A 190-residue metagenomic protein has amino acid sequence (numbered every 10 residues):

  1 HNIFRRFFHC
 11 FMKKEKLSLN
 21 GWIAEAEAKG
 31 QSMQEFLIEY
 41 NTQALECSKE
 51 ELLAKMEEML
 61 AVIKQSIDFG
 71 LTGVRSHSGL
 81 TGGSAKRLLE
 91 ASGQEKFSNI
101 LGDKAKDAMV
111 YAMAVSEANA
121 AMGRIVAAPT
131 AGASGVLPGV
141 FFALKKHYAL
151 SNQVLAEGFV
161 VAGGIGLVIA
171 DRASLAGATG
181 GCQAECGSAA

Functional and structural regions predicted by a protein language model:
H1-G123, K146: Generic N-terminal targeting/processing segments that precede catalytic cores or assembly contacts
V110-Y111, G132, G164: Hydrophobic, membrane-facing alpha-helical anchors
S116, A120, Y148, G166 (+1 more regions): Structural motif corresponding to the C-terminal cap of alpha-helices
M122-V140, C182-S188: Conserved phosphate/anionic-ligand binding catalytic regions in large, soluble enzymes, centered on
P138-L150: Alpha-helical support elements that line or immediately flank enzyme active sites and cofactor-binding pockets
A149-G158: Membrane-embedded helical hairpins/re-entrant loop segments and their flanking transmembrane helices within multi-pass
V160-A190: A structural-propensity feature for long, helix-poor, extended segments
